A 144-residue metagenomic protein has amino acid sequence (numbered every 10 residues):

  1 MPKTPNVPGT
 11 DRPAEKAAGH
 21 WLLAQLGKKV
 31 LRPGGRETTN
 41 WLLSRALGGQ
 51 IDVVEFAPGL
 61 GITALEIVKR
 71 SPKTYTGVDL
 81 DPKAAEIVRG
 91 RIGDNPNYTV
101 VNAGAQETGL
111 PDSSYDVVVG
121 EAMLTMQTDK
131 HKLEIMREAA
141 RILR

Functional and structural regions predicted by a protein language model:
M1-L22: N-terminal, positively charged/glycine-rich alpha-helical extensions of SAM-dependent methyltransferases
A17-R36: Class I SAM-dependent methyltransferase Rossmann-like catalytic core, especially the SAM/SAH-binding loop
R32-Q50: Conserved alpha-helix/loop element of class I SAM-dependent methyltransferases that forms part of the SAM/SAH-binding
A46-L47, I92, L143-R144: A generic alpha-to-beta junction signature in SAM-dependent methyltransferases
V54, L60-E107: Class I SAM-dependent methyltransferase SAM/SAH-binding core
Q106-V118: A short acidic, Gly/Pro-enriched loop at the edge of an enzyme's catalytic core that lines a small-molecule cofactor
V117-K130: A short SAM/SAH-binding and catalytic strip from SAM-dependent methyltransferases
L133-R144: A short glycine-rich, Lys/Arg-flanked "PGG" loop and its adjoining helix->strand segment in the class I
